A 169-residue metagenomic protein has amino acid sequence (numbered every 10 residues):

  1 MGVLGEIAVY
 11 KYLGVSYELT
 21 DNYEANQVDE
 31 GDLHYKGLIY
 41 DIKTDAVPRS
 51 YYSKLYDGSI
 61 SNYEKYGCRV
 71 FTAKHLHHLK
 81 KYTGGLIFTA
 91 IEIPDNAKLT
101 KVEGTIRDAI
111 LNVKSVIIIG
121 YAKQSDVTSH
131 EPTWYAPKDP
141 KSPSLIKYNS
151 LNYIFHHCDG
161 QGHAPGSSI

Functional and structural regions predicted by a protein language model:
M1-H34, K43-I169: Nucleic-acid endonuclease domains
